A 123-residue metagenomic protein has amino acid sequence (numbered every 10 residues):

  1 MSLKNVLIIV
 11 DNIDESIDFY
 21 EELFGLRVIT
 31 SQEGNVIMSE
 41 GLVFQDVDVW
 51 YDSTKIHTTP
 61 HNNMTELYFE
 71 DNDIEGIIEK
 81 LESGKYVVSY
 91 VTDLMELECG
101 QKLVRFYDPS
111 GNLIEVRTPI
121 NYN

Functional and structural regions predicted by a protein language model:
M1-E15, T65-L67, I120-N123: N-terminal beta-strand motif that seeds the catalytic metal site of vicinal oxygen chelate
M1-S2, T59-M64, E98: Short glycine-enriched loop/turn motifs at secondary-structure junctions
V6-I8, D46-V47, L97-E98, R105 (+1 more regions): Short beta->alpha transition motifs characteristic of CBS
I13, L67-L113: Vicinal oxygen chelate
D14-R27: Amphipathic alpha-helical segments
I17, V36, Q45, V88-V91: A generic "structured core" feature
G25-S31, V87-V91: Short secondary-structure junctions
R27-H61, L113-T118: Conserved short beta-strand elements that form part of the metal-binding/catalytic scaffold of enzyme active sites
